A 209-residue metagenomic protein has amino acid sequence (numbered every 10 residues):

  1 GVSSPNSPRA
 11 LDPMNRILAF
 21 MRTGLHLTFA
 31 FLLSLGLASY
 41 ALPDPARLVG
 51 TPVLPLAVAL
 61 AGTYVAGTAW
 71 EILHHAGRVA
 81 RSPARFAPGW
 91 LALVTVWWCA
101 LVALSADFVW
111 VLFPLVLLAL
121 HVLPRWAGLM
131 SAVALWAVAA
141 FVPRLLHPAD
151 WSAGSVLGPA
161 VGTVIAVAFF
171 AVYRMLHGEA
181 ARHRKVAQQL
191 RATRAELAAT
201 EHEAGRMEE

Functional and structural regions predicted by a protein language model:
G1-A87: N-terminal signal-anchor/first transmembrane helix of integral membrane proteins
P8-L11, W90-T95, T163-V164: Short amphipathic alpha-helical segments, especially helix-boundary/capping motifs
L32-L35, T95-A100, L135-L145: Aromatic-anchored segments of alpha-helical transmembrane domains
W70, H74-G77, A100-L104, F141-L145: Membrane-helix exit/interface motif
V79-F113, G128-A132: Subset of alpha-helical transmembrane segments and adjacent helix-loop junctions that display helix-helix
L104-A106, W110-A198: Cytosolic coiled-coil signaling helices that couple upstream sensory modules
A195-E209: Histidine-centered phosphotransfer motif of kinases
